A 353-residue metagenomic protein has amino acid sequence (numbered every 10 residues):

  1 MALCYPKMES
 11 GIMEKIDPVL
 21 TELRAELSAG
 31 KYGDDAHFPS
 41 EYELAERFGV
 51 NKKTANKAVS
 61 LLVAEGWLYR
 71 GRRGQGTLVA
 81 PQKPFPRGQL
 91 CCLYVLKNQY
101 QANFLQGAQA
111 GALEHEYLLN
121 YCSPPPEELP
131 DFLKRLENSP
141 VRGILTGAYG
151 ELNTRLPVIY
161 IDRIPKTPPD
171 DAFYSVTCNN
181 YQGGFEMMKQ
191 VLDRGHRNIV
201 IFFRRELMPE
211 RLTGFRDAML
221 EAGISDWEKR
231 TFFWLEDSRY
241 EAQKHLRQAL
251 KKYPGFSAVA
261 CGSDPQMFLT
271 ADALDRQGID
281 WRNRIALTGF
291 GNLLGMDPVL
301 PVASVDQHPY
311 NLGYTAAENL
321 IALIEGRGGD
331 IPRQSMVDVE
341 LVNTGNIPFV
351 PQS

Functional and structural regions predicted by a protein language model:
M1-G49, K53, K57-S60, P332-Q334: Extreme N-terminal segment that seeds HTH/winged-HTH DNA-binding domains in transcriptional regulators
P6-K7, V19-A25, G33, E43 (+3 more regions): Alpha-helical recognition/docking segments in bacterial nutrient-uptake and carbohydrate-utilization systems
V19, P165, D171-I201, R211 (+2 more regions): Hydrophobic alpha-helical segments within soluble ligand-binding/sensing domains
H37-S40, R70-P84: Short, Lys/Arg-rich nucleic-acid/phosphate-binding segment
C91-L93, P140-A148, V200-R204, T231 (+2 more regions): Periplasmic-binding protein-like
A112-P124, V200, R216-E241: Short beta-strand elements in bilobed, periplasmic/extracellular small-molecule ligand-binding domains
M187-I224, G329-P348: An alpha-beta-alpha
R247-S353: Flexible loop/turn connectors
